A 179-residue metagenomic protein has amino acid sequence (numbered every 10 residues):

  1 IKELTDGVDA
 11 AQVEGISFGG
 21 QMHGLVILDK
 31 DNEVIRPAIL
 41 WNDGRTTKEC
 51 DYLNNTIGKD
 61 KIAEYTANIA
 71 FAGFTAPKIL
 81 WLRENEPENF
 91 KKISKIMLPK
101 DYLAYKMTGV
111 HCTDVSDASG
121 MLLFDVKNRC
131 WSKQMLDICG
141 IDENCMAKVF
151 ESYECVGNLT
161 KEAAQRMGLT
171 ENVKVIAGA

Functional and structural regions predicted by a protein language model:
I1-R36, E64, K92, A147-K148 (+1 more regions): N-terminal glycine/serine-rich phosphate-binding loop of ATP-dependent small-molecule kinases, especially carbohydrate
K30-E33, Y52, T56, K61: Hydrophobic or amphipathic alpha-helical targeting/insertion segments
R36-P37, D114: Short capping micro-motif at the N-terminus of alpha-helices
I39-L40, D117: Residue-level structural signal for beta-strand termini and adjacent loop
D43: Carbohydrate-associated surface elements
E49: Active-site metal-coordination/substrate-binding segment of hydrolases, especially metallo-dependent peptidases
I62-A179: Gly/Ser/Thr-rich active-site cleft segment
